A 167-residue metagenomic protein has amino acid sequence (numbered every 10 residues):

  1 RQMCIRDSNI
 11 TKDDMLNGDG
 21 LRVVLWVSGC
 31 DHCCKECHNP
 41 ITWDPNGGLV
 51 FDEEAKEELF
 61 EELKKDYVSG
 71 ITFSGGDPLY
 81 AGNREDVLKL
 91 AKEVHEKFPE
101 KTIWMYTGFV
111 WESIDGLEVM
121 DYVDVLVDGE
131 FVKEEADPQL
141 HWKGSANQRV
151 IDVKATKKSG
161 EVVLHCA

Functional and structural regions predicted by a protein language model:
R1-I5: Short, small-residue-biased leader/transition segments that mark boundaries at the very start of proteins
D7-C33: N-terminal pre-triad scaffold of radical SAM enzymes
L21, E36-M105, F109-G116: Conserved Radical SAM active-site core
E57-F60, K64, D115-E135: Structural recognition of alpha->loop->beta junctions
K64-F73, K97-F98, T102, V127-K133 (+1 more regions): Conserved C-terminal portion of the radical SAM core fold that forms the substrate/S-adenosylmethionine-binding
A81-V87, K92-H95, A136-A167: P-loop/Walker A phosphate-binding loop and immediately adjacent motor/lid segment at beta-alpha junctions
